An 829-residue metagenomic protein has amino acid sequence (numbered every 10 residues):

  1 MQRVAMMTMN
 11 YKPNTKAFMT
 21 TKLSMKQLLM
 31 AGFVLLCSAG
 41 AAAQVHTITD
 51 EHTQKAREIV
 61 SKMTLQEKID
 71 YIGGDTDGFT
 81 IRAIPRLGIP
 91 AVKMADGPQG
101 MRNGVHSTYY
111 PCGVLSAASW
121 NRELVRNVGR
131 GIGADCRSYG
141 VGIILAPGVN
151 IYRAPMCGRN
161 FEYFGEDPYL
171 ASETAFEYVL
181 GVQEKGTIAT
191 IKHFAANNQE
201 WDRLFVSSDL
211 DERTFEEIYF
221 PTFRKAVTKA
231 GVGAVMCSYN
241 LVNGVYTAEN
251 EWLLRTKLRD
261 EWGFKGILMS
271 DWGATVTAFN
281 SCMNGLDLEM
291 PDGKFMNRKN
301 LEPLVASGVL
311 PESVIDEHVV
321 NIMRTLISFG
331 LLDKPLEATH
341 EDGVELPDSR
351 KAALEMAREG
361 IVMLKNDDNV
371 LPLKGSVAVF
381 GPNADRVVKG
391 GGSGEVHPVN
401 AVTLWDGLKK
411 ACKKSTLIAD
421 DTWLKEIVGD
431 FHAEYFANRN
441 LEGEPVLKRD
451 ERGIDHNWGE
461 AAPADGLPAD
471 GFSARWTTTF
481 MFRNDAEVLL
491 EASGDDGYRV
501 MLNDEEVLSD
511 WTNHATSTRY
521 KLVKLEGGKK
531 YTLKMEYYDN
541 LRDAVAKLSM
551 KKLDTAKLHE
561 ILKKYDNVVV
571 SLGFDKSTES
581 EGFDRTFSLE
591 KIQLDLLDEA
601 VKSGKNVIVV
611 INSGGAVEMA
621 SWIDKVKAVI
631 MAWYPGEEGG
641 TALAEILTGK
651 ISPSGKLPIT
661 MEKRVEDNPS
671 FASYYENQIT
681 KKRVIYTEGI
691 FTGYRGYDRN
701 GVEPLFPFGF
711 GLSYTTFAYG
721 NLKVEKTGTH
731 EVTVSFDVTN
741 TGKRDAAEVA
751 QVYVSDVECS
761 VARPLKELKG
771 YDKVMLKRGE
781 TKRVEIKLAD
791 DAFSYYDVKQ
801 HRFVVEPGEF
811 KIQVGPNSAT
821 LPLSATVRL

Functional and structural regions predicted by a protein language model:
M1-M25: N-terminal secretory signal peptides that target proteins for export/translocation
Y11, T15, T21, G40-L489 (+3 more regions): Glycoside hydrolase catalytic-domain context in secreted enzymes
M30-S38: Bacterial N-terminal signal peptides
V798-K799: Flexible, membrane-facing loop/turn or short amphipathic-helix motifs that contact lipid bilayers or gate lipid-binding
